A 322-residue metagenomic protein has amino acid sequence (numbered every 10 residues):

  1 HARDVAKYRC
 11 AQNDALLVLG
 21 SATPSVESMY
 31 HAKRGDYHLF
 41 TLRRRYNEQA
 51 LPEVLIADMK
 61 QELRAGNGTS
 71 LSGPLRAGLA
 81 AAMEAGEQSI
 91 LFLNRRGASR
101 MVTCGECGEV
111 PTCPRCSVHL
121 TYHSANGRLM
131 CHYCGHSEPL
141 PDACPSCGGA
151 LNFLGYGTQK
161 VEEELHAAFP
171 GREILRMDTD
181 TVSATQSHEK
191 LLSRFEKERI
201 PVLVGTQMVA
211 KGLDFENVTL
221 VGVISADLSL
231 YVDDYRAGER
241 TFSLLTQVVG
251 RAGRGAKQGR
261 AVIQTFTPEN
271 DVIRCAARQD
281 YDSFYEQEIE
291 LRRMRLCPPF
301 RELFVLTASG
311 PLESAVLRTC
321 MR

Functional and structural regions predicted by a protein language model:
H1-L317: Inter-lobe coupling/hinge segments of SF2-like helicase ATPases
T319-R322: Short amphipathic alpha-helices in soluble, non-transmembrane regions that often serve as interface/regulatory elements
